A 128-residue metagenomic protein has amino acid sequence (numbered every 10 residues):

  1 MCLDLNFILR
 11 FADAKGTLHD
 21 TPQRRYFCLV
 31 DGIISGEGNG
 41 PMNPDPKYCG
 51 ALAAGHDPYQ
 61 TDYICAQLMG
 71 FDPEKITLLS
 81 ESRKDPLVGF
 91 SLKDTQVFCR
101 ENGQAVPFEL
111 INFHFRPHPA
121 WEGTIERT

Functional and structural regions predicted by a protein language model:
M1-T128: Extended, low-polarity segments enriched in aliphatic/aromatic residues
